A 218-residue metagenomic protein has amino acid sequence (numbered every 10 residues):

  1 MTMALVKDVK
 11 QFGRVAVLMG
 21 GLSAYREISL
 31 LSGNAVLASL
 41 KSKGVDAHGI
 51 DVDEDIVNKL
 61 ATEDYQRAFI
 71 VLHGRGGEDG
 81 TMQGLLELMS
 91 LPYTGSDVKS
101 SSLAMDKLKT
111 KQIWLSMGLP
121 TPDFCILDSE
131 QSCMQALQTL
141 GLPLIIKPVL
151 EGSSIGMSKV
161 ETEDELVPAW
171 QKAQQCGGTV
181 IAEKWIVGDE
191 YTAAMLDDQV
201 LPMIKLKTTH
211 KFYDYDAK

Functional and structural regions predicted by a protein language model:
M1-K99, L103-M105, K109, S116 (+1 more regions): ATP-binding N-terminal substructure of ATP-dependent carboxylate-amine bond-forming enzymes
S29, P122-F124, L144-Q171, E190: Glycine-rich phosphate-binding loop of ATP-grasp-fold ATP-dependent ligases
Q66, E87, K111-W114, L140-G141 (+2 more regions): Short, hinge-like loop/turn segments at secondary-structure boundaries
T94, P122, I145, I181-E183 (+1 more regions): Structural detector of well-ordered beta-strand residues that form the stable sheet scaffold of enzyme domains
I113-T121, K172: Basic phosphate/pyrophosphate-binding loop/patch that engages nucleotide-derived ligands
W114-L115, Q138-I155, G177-Y191: ATP-grasp fold ATP-binding core
E161-K218: Phosphate-binding site of ATP-dependent enzymes
